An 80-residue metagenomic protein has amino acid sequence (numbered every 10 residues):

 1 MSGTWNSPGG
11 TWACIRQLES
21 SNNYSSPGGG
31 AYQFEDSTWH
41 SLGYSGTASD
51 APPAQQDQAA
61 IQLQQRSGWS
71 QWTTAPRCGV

Functional and structural regions predicted by a protein language model:
M1-V80: Peptidoglycan cell-wall recognition and remodeling modules
